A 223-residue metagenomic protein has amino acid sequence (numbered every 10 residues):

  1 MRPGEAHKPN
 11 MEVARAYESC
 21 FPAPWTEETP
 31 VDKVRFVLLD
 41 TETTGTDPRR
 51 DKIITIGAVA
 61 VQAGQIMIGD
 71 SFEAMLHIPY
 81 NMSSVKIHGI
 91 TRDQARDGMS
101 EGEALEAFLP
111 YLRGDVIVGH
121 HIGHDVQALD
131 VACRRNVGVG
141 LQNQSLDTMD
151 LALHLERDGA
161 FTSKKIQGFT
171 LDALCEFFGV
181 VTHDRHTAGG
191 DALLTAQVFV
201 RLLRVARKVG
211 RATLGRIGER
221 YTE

Functional and structural regions predicted by a protein language model:
M1-E27, F177, A196-E223: Acidic two-metal-ion nuclease catalytic site recognized across multiple nuclease folds, prominently DnaQ/RNase D-T
G4-N136, Q142-N143, G168-T182, H186: Conserved non-catalytic scaffold segment of RNase H-like nuclease domains
E73, L146-D147, T213-G215: Beta-strand segments within the central parallel beta-sheet cores of soluble alpha/beta enzyme folds
E103, L151, A192-L193: Short secondary-structure boundary/hinge segments and terminal tails
L146-K165: Short alpha-helix plus adjacent loop in nuclease-associated cores
L151-H154, L174, V198: Generic recognition of well-ordered alpha-helical segments
T187-V198: Acidic, divalent-metal-coordinating active-site segment for phosphoryl/phosphodiester hydrolysis, typified by short
